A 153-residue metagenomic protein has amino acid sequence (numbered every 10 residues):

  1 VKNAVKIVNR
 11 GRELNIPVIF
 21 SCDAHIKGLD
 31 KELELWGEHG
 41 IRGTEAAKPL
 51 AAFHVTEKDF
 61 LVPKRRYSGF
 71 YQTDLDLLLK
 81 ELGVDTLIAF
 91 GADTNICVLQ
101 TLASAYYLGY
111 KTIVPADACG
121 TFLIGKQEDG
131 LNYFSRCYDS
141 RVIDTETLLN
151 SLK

Functional and structural regions predicted by a protein language model:
V1-G11, N15-C22: A short alpha/beta connector and helix-capping loop motif
N9-L14, G37-K153: Active-site-adjacent betaalpha module
I16-H25, L29, P115: Short beta-strand segments at enzyme active-site cores
L29-E34, E38: Metal-dependent catalytic neighborhoods of phosphoester/phosphodiester hydrolases
